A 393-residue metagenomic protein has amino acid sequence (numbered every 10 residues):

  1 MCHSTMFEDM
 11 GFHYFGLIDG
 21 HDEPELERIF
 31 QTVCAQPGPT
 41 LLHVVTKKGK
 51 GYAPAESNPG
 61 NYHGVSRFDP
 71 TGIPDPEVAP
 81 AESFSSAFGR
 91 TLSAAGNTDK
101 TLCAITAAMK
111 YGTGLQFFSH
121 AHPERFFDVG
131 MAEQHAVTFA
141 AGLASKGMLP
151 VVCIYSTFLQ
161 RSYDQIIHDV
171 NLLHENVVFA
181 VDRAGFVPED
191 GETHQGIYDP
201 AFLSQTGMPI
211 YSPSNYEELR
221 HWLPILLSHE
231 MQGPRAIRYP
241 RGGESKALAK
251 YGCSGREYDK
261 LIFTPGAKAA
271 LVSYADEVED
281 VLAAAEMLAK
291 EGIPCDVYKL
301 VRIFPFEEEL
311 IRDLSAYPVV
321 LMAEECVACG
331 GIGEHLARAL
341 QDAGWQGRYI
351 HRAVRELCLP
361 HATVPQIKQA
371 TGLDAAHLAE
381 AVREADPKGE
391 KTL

Functional and structural regions predicted by a protein language model:
M1-N61, P76-T91, N97-H120, D128 (+6 more regions): Thiamine diphosphate
I29, Q165, W222-L223, E309: Short beta-alpha junctions and helix-cap segments that line functional grooves
H63-G72: Surface-exposed loop/turn segments flanking beta-strands in extracellular/periplasmic regions
F139, P150-I154, Y163-Q165: Catalytic phosphate/nucleotide-handling subdomain of diverse soluble enzymes
G147: Conserved G/P- and acidic residue-centered "switch" motifs that form tight phosphate/ATP-binding loops in soluble
S212-E230: Conserved glycine-bearing catalytic or ligand-binding loops at nucleotide- and phosphate-handling centers of large
